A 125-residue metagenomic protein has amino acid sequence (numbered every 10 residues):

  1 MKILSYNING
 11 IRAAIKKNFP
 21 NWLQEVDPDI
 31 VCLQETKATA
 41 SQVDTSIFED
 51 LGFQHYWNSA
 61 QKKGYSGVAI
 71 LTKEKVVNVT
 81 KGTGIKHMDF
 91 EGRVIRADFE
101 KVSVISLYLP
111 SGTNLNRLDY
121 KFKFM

Functional and structural regions predicted by a protein language model:
M1-D50, A60, Y65-S66: N-terminal, active-site-proximal structural segment of metallo-dependent hydrolase catalytic domains
Y6-N7, K81, L118-D119: Short, contiguous strand/loop micro-motifs
I15, A69-T72, R117: Basic, gly/Ser/Thr/Pro-rich low-complexity segments located predominantly at protein N termini
T36-K37, D44-G112: Structured beta-strand-rich core segments of catalytic domains in phosphoester-bond hydrolases
L115-M125: Binuclear metal-dependent hydrolase catalytic cores centered on His/Asp/Glu-rich metal-binding motifs
